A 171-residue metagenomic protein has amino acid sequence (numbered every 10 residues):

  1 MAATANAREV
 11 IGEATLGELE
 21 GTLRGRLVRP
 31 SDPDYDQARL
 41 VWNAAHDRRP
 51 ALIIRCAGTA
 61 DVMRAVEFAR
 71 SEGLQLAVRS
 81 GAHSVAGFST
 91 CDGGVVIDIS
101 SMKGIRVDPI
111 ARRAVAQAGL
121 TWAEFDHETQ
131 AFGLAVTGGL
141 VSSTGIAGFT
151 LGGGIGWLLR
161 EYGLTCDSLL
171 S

Functional and structural regions predicted by a protein language model:
M1-E161: N-terminal accessory segments
V41, L170-S171: C-terminal substrate-binding/cap subdomain adjacent to the FAD-binding core in PCMH-type and related FAD-linked
E161-D167: Short Gly/Pro-enriched turn/cap motifs at secondary-structure boundaries
